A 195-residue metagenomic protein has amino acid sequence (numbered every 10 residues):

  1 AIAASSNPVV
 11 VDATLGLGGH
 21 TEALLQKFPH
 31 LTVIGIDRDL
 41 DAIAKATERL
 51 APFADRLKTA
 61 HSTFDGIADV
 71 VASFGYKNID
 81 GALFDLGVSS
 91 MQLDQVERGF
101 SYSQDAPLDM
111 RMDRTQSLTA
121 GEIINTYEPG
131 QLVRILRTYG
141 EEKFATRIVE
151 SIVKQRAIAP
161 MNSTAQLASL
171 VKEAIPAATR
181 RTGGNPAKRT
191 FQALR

Functional and structural regions predicted by a protein language model:
A1-R195: S-adenosyl-L-methionine-dependent methyltransferase catalytic core, i.e., the SAM/SAH-binding region
